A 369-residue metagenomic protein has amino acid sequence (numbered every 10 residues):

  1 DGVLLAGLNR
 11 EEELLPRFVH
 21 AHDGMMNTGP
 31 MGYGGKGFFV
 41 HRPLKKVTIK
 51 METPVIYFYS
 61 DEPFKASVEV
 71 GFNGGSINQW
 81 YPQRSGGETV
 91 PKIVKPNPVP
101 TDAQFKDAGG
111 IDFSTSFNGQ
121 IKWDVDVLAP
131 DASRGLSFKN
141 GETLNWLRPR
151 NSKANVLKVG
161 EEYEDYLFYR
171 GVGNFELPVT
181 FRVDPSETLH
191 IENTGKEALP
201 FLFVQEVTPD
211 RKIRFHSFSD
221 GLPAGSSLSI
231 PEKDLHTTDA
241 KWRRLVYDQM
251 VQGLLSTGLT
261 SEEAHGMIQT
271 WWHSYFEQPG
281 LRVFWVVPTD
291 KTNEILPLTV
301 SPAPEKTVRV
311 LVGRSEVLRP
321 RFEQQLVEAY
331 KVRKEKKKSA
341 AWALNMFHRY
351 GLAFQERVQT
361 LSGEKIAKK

Functional and structural regions predicted by a protein language model:
D1-K369: Protease-labile, long low-complexity intrinsically disordered regions enriched in Pro/Ser/Thr
